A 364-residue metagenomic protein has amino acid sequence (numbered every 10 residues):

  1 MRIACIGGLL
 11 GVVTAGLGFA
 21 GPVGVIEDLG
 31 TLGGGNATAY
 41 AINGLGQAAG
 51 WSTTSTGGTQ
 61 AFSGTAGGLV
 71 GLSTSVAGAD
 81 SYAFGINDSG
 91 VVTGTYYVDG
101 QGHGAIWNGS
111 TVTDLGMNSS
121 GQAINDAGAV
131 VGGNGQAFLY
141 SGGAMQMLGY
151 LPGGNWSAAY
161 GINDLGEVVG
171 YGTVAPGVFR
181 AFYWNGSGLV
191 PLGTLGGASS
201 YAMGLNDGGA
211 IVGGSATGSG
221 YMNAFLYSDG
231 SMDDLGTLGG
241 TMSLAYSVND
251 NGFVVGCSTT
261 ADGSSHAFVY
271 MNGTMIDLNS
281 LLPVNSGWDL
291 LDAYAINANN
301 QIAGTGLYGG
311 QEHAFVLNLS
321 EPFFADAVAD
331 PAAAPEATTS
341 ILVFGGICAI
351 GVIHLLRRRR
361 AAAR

Functional and structural regions predicted by a protein language model:
M1-I6, T338: Bacterial N-terminal signal peptides that target proteins for export
I3, F19-A333: Residue-level hotspots at or immediately adjacent to binding/recognition sites across diverse folds
I6-L10, G346: Hydrophobic helical h-region of N-terminal Sec-dependent signal peptides in bacterial secretory/periplasmic proteins
G18, I353-R358: Juxtamembrane cytosolic interface motif at the C-terminal end of transmembrane helices
E336-L355: A short, hydrophobic C-terminal helix/tail in secreted or cell-surface proteins
A361-R364: Cytoplasmic C-terminal tails of single-pass
